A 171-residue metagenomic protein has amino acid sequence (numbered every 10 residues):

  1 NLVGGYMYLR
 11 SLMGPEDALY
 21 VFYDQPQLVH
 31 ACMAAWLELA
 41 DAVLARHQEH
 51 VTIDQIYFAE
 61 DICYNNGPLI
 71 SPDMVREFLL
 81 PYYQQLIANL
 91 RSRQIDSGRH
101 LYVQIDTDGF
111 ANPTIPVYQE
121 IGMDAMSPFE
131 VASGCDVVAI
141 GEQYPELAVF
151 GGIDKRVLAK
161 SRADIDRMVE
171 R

Functional and structural regions predicted by a protein language model:
N1-R171: Active-site loop segments of alpha/beta catalytic cores
